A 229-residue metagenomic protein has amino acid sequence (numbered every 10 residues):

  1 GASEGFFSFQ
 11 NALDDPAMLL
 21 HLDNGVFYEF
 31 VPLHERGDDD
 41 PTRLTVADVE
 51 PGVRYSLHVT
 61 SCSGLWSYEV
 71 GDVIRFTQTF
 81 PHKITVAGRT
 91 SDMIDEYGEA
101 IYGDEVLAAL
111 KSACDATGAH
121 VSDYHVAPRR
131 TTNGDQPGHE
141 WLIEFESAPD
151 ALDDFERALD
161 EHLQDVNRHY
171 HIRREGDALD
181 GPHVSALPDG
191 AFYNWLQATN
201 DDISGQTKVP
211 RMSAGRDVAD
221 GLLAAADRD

Functional and structural regions predicted by a protein language model:
G1-D229: Active-site glycine/GP-rich loop and adjacent strand/helix microenvironment that borders small-molecule binding pockets
